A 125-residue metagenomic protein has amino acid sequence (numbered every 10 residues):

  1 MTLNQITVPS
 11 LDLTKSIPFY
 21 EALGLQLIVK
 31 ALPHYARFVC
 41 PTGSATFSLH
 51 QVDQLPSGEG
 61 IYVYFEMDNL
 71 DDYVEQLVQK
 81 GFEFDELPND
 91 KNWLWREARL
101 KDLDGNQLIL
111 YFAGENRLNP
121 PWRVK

Functional and structural regions predicted by a protein language model:
M1-I17, I61-V63, G114-K125: N-terminal beta-strand motif that seeds the catalytic metal site of vicinal oxygen chelate
T2-L11, V39, Q54-K80, R96-K101 (+1 more regions): Vicinal oxygen chelate
T7-T46: Core segments of cupin and vicinal oxygen chelate
V29-A31, H50-Q54, D90, F112-N116: Acetyl-CoA-dependent GNAT
L32-Y35, S57, K91-R96: Short acidic/glycine-enriched loop/turn segments that link adjacent beta-strands
A45-F47, I61, L108: Short beta-strand segments
E75-K125: Vicinal oxygen chelate
